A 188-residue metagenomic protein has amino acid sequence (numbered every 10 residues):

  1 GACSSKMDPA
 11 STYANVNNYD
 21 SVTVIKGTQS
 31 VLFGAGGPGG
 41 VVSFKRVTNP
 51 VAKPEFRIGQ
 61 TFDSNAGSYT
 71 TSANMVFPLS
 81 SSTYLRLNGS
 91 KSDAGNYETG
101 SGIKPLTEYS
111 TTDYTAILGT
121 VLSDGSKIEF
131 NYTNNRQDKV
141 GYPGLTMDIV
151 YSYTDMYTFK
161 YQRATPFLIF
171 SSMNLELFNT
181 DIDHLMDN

Functional and structural regions predicted by a protein language model:
G1-V51, G67: Acidic, small-polar-rich N-terminal luminal/periplasmic segments of exported/outer-membrane proteins
N15, G36-P38, G67-T71, S110-T112 (+1 more regions): Residues that define the transmembrane beta-barrel architecture of outer-membrane proteins
D20-S21, G40-V41, K45-S64, L85-L87 (+1 more regions): Transmembrane beta-strand segments of Gram-negative outer membrane beta-barrel proteins
K26-Q29, R46-T48, Q60-F62, T146 (+1 more regions): Short, well-ordered turn and helix-capping elements at secondary-structure junctions
F33, N49-E55, L79-S82, D124-G125 (+1 more regions): Short loop/turn motifs that connect adjacent beta-strands in outer-membrane beta-barrel proteins
S43, A52-K53, G59, T70-S152: Periplasmic-side early beta-strands and strand-to-turn transitions of outer-membrane beta-barrels
T48-P50, D93, T180-D183: Active-site/binding-pocket entry motifs
V121-N135, T154-N188: Face-selective signature of the C-terminal outer-membrane beta-barrel domain
